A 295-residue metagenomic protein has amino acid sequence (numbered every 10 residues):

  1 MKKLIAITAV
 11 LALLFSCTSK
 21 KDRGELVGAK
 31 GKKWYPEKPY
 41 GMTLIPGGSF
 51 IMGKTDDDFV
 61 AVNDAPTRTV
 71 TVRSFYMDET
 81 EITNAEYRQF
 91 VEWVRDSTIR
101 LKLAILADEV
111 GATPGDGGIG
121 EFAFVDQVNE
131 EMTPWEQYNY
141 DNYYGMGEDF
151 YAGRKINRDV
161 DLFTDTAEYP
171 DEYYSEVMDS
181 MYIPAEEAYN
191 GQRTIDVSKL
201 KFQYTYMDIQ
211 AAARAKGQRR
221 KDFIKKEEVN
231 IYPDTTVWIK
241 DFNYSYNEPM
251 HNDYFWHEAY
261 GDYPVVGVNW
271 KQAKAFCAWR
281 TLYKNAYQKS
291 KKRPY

Functional and structural regions predicted by a protein language model:
M1-C17: Sec-dependent bacterial lipoprotein signal peptides
I5, C17-Y295: Extended beta-strand/loop cores of jelly-roll/beta-sandwich
